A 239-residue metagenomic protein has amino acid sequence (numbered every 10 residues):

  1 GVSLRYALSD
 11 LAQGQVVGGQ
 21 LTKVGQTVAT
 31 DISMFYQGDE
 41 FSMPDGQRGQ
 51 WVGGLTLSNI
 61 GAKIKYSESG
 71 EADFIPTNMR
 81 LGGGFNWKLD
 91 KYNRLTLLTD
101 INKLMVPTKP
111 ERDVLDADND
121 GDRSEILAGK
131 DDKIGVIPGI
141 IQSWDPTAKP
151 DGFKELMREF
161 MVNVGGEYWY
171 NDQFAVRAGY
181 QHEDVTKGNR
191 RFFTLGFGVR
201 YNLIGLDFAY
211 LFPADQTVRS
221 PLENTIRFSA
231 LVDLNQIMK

Functional and structural regions predicted by a protein language model:
G1-K239: Outer-membrane beta-barrel porins/channels
